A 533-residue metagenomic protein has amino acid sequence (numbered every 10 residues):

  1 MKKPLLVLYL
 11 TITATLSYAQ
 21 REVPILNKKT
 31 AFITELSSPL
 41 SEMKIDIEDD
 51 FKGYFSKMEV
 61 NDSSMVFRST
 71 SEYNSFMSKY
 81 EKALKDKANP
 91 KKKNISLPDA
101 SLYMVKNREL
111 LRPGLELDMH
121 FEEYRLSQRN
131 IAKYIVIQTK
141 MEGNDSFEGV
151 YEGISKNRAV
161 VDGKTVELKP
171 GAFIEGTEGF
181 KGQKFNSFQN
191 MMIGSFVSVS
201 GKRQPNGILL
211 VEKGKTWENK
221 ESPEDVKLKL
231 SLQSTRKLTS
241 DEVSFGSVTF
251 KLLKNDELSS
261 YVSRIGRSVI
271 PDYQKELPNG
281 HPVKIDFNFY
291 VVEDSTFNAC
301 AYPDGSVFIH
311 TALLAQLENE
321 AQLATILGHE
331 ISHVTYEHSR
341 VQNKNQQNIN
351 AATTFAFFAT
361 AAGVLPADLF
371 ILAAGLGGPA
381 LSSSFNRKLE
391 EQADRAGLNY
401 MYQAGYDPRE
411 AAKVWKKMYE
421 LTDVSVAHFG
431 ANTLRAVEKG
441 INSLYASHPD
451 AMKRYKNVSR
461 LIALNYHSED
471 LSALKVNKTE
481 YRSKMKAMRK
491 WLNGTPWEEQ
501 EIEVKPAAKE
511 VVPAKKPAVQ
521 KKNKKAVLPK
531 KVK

Functional and structural regions predicted by a protein language model:
L5-Y18: Hydrophobic h-region of N-terminal signal peptides that target proteins for export in Gram-negative bacteria
S17-S63, F67-D162, K181-L228: Short, flexible, surface-exposed loop segments at domain boundaries
Q20-N27, K87-P90, R129-T139, I193-L252 (+5 more regions): C-terminal capping/extension segments of zinc metalloprotease domains
D256-P278: Zn2+-dependent metallopeptidase catalytic core
F308, Q322-E330, N343, Q347 (+3 more regions): Short alpha-helical catalytic segment bearing the HExxH-like zincin motif of zinc-dependent metalloproteases
F308-T325, S383-F385: Short pre-active-site segment immediately N-terminal to the catalytic Zn-binding motif
L313, E318-Q322, I331-N348, Y406: Catalytic Zn2+-binding segment of zinc metalloproteases
H338-I371: Post-HEXXH active-site segment of zinc metalloproteases
